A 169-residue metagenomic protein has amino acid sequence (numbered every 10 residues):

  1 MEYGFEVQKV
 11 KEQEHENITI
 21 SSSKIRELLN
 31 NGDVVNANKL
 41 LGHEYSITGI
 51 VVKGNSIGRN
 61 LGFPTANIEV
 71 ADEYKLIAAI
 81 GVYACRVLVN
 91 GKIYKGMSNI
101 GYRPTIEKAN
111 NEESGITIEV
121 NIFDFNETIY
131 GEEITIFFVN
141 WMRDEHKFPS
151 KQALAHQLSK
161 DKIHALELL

Functional and structural regions predicted by a protein language model:
M1-P64, F125, P149-A155, S159: Classical nucleotidyltransferase
E2, G54-L169: Phosphate/ribose-recognition catalytic cores of enzymes acting on nucleotide-derived substrates
